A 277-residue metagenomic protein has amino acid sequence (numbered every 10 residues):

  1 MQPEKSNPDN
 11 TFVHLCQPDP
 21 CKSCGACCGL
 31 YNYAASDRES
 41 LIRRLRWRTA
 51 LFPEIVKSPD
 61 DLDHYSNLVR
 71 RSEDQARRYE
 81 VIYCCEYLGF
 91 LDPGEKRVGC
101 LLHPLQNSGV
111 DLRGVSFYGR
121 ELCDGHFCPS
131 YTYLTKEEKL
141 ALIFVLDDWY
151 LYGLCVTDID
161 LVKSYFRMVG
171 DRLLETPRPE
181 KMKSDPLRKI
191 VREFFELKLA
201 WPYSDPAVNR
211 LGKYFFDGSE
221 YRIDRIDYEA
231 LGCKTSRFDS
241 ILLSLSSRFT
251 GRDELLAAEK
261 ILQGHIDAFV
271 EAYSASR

Functional and structural regions predicted by a protein language model:
M1-A26, N32-A35, T49, L62-R277: Short loop/turn segments that flank or connect secondary-structure elements
L30-K57: N-terminal domain-onset segments
